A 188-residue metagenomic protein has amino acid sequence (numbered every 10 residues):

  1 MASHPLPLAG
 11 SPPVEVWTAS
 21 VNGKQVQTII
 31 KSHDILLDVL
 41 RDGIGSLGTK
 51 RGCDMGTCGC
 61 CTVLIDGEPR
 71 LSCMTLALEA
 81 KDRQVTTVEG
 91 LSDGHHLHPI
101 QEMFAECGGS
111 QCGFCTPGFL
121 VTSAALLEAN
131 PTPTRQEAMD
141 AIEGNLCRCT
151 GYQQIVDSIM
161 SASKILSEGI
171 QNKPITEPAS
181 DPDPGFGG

Functional and structural regions predicted by a protein language model:
M1-G188: Signature of N-terminal electron-transfer/Fe-S-associated modules in redox systems
